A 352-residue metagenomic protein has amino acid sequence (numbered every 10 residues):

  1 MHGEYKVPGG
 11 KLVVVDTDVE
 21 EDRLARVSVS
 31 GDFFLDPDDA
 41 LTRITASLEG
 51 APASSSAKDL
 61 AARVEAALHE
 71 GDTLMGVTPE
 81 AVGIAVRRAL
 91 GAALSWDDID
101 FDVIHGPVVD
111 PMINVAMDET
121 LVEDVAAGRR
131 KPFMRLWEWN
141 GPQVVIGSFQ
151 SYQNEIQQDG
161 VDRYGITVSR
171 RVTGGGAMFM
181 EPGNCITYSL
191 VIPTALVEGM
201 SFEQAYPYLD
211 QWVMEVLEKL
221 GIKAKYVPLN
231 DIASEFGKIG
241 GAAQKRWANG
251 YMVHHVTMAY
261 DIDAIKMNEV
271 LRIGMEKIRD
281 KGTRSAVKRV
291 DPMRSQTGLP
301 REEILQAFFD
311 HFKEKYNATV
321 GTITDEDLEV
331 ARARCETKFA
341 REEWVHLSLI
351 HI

Functional and structural regions predicted by a protein language model:
M1-T17: Short, charged/polar N-terminal "headpieces" of proteins
L12-V14, V19-A92, M293: Active-site- and interface-proximal helix/loop "cap" or "latch" segments in soluble metabolic and energy-transducing
V14, S28-S30, L229, K238-L305 (+1 more regions): A structural signal for small-residue-enriched, beta-sheet-centric alpha/beta enzyme cores and oligomeric scaffold folds
S55-A61, D72-P79, F133, G221-P228 (+2 more regions): Flexible, glycine/charged-enriched surface loops at secondary-structure junctions
R87-M200: N-terminal lobe of the biotin/lipoate ligase/transferase fold
C185-I232: Contiguous, small/hydrophobic- and glycine-enriched helical/loop subdomains that border and often "cap" functional
Y226-K245, D327-E336: Beta-rich nucleic-acid/ligand-interaction surfaces
I350-I352: Conserved small/polar residues in nucleotide/adenosyl-binding loops
